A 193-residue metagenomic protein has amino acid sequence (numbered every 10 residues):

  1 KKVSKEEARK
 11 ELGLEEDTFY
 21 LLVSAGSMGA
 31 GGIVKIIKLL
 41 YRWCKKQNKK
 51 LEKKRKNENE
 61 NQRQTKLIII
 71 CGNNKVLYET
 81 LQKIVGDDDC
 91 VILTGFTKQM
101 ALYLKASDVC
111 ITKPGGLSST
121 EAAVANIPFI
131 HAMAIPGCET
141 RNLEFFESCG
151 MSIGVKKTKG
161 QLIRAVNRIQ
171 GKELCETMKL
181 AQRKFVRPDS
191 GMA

Functional and structural regions predicted by a protein language model:
V3-A106: Donor-nucleotide binding loops and adjacent catalytic segments primarily of GT-B fold Leloir glycosyltransferases
L77-L81, S118, G137-L143: Short, glycine/polar-rich helix-capping loops at beta-to-alpha or helix-loop-helix junctions that flank or form
A101, S119-A125, E144: Short alpha-helical segment that forms part of, or immediately flanks, the ligand-binding pocket in carbohydrate-active
K105-P114: Acidic donor-binding loop of glycosyltransferase active sites
S107-D108, N126-P128: A short alpha->beta transition loop at the rim of the catalytic pocket in nucleotide-sugar-dependent
A125-I127, R141-M151: Acidic, glycine-centered active-site loop in nucleotide-sugar glycosyltransferases
E147-G150, K157-L174: C-terminal "capping" alpha-helix adjacent to the active site of nucleotide-linked donor transferases in cell-envelope
L174-P188: A short, well-ordered alpha-helix in the C-terminal region of glycosyltransferases
